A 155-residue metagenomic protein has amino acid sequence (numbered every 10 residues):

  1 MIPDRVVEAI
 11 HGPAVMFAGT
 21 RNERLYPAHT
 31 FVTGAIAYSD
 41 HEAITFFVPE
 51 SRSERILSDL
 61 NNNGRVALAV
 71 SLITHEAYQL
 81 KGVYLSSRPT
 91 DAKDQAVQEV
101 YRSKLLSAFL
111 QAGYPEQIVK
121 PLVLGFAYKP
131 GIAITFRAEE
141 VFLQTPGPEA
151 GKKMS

Functional and structural regions predicted by a protein language model:
M1-D4, E50-E54, I118-K120: Charged, amphipathic alpha-helical segments
M1-V15: Short, basic/aromatic recognition patches
V6-V7, L57, P121-F126: A generic local secondary-structure boundary/capping motif
P13, H41, N63, A77 (+1 more regions): A general secondary-structure signal for short beta-strands and their flanking turns/coil in non-transmembrane regions
P13-P49: Short beta-strand segments
T20-R21, S71, L110-A112: A short, aromatic/hydrophobic, helix- or strand-capping loop or linear motif that either lines the entrance/gate
A35-H75: A short mixed-secondary-structure module that forms the rim of ligand-binding clefts
A77-S155: Charged, gly/pro-rich active-site loop segments
